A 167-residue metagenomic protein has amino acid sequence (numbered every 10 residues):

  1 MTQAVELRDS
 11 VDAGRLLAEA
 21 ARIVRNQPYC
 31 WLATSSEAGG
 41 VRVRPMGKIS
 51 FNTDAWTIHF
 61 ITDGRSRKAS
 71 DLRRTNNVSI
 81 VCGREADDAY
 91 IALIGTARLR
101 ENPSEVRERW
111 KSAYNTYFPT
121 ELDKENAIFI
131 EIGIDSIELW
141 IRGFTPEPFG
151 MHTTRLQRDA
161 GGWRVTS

Functional and structural regions predicted by a protein language model:
T2-A13, A92-S167: Charged, gly/pro-rich active-site loop segments
E6-Y29: Short, basic/aromatic recognition patches
R22-E37, V78-C82: A short, Trp-centered hydrophobic/proline-enriched beta-strand micro-motif
N26-P28, R44, D54-W56, R74-V78 (+2 more regions): A generic structural signal for short beta-strands and their flanking turns/coil linkers
S35-E37, M46, D63-R65, G83-E85 (+1 more regions): Histidine- and/or cysteine-centered catalytic micro-motif in compact active-site loops
P45, T62-S66, T75-S79, E108-P119: Short acidic (Asp/Glu) patches
I49-D87: A short mixed-secondary-structure module that forms the rim of ligand-binding clefts
